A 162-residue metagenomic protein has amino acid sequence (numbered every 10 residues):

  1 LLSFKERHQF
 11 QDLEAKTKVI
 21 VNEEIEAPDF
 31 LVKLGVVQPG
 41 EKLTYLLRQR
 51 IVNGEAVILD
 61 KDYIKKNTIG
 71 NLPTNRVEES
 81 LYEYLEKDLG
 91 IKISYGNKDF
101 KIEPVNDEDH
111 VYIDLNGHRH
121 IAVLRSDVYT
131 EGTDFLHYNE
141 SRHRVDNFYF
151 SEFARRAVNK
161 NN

Functional and structural regions predicted by a protein language model:
L2, E14-N162: C-terminal all-alpha effector/ligand-binding and dimerization domain of prokaryotic HTH-type transcriptional repressors
Q11: Change "in soluble alpha/beta enzymes" to "in soluble alpha/beta proteins
